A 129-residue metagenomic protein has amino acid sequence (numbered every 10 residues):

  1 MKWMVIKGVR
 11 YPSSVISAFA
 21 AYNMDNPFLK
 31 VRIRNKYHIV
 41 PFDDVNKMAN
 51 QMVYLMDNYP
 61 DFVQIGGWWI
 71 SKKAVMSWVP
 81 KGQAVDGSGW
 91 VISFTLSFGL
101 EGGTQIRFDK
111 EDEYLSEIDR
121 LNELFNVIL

Functional and structural regions predicted by a protein language model:
M1-S13: Ordered, small/hydrophobic-rich secondary-structure cores
V9, V15-W69, K73-L129: Acidic, Ser/Thr- and proline-rich intrinsically disordered linker/docking segments of eukaryotic scaffolds
